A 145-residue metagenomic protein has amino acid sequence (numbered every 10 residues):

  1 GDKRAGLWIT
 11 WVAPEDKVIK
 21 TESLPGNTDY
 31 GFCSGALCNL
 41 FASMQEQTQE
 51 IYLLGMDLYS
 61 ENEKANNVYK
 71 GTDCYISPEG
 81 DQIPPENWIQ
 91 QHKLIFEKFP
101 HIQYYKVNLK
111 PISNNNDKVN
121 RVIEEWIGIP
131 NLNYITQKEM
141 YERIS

Functional and structural regions predicted by a protein language model:
G1-S145: Metal-ion/cofactor- or nucleotide/acyl-coenzyme-handling active-site neighborhoods
